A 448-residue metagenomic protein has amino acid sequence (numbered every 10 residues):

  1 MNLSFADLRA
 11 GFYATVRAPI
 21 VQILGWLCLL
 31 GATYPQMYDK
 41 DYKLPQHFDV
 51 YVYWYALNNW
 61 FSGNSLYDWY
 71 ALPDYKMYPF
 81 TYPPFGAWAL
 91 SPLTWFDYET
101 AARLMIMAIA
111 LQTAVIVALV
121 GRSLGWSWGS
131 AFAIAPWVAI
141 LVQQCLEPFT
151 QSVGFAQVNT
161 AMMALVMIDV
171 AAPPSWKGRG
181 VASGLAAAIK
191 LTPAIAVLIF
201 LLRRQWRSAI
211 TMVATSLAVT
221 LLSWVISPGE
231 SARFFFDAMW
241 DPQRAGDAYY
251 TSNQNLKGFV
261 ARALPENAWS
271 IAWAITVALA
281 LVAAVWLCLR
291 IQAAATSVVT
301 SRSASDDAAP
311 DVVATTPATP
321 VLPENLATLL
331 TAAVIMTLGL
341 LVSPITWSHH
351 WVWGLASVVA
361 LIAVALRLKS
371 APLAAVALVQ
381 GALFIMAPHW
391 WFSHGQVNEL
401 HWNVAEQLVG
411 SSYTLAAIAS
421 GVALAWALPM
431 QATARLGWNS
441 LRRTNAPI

Functional and structural regions predicted by a protein language model:
M1-R179, W206-V312, A318-S348, N403 (+1 more regions): Primarily membrane-embedded glycan-assembly and transfer machineries that use lipid-linked glycans
G31, I362-I448: Aromatic-enriched
L90-T94, L165-A171, A182-S183, I195-L202 (+1 more regions): Generic transmembrane alpha-helix motif of multi-pass integral membrane proteins
D97, Q112, K190-P193, S357: Hydrophobic transmembrane alpha-helices
K177-L201, I335-V342: Membrane-interface alpha helices of multi-pass inner-membrane proteins
R203-A214, L368-L378: Membrane-interfacial entry segments at the cytosolic side of transmembrane helices
W347-I362, T414: Hydrophobic/aromatic-rich transmembrane helices and adjacent perimembrane loops
